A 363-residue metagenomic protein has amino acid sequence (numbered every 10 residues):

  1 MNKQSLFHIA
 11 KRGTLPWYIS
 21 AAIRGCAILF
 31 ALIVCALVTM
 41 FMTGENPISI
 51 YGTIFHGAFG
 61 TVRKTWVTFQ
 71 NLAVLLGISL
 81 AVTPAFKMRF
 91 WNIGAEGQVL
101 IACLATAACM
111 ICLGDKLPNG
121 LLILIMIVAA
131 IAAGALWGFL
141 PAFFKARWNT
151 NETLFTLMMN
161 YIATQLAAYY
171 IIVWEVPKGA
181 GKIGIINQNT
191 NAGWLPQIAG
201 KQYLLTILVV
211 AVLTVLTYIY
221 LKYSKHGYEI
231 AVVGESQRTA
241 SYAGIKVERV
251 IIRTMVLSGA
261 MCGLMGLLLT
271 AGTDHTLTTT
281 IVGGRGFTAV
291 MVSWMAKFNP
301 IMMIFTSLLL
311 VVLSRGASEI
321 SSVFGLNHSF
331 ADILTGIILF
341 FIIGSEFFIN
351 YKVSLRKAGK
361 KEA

Functional and structural regions predicted by a protein language model:
M1-F30, A36, F41, E235 (+2 more regions): Cytosolic-side transmembrane-helix boundaries in multi-pass membrane proteins
R24-M40, L76-V82, C103-C109, A130-L136 (+6 more regions): Hydrophobic core segments of alpha-helical transmembrane domains in multi-pass membrane transport and ion-translocation
L37-T43, S49, A58-L113, I127 (+4 more regions): Single transmembrane alpha-helix segments in multi-pass membrane proteins
G44-S49, F86-L104, A146-F155, E229 (+4 more regions): Short, non-helical or kinked segments that cap or interrupt transmembrane helices
E152-L154, Y203-V209, I251, G284-R285 (+1 more regions): Loop-to-transmembrane alpha-helix initiation sites
E152-Y223, F330, K361-A363: Transmembrane helix-bundle core of multi-pass membrane transporters and related energy-transducing complexes
A199-T276, P300-I301: Helix-loop-helix "hairpin" substructures at the membrane interface of multi-pass membrane proteins
V256-C262, G266-G336: Transmembrane alpha-helical segments in multi-pass inner-membrane proteins
